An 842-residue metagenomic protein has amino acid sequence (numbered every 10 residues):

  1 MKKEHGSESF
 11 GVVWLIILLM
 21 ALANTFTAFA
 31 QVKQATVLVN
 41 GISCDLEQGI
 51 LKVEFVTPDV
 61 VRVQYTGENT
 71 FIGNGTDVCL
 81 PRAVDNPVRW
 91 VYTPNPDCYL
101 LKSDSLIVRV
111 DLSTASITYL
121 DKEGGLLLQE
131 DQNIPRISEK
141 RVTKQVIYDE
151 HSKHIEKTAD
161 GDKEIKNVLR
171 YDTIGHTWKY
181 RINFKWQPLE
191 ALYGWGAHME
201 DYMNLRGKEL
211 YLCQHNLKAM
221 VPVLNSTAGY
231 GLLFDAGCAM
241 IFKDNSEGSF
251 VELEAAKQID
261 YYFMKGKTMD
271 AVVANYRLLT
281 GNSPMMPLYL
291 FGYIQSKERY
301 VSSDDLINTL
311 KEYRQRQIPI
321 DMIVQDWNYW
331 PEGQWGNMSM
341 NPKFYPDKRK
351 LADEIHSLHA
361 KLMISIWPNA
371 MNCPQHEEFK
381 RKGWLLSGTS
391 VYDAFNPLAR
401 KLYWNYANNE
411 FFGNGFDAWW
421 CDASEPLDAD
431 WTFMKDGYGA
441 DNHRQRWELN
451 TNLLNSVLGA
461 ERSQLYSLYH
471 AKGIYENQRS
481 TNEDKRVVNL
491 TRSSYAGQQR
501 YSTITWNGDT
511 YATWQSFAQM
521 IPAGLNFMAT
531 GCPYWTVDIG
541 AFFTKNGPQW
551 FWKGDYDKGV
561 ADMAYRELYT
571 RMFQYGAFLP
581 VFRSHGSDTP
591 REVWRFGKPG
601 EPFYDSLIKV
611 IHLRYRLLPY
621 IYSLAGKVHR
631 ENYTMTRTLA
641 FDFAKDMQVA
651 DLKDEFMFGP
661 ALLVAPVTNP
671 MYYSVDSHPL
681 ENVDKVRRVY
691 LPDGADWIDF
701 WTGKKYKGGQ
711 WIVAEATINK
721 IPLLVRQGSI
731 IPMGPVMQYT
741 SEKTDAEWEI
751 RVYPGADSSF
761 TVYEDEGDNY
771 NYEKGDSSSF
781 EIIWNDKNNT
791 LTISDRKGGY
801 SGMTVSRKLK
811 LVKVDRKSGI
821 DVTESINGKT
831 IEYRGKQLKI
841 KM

Functional and structural regions predicted by a protein language model:
W14-T25: Bacterial N-terminal signal peptides
A28-A30: Boundary at the C-terminal end of the N-terminal hydrophobic targeting segment
V32-A35, V39, E54-Y99, I137-E139: A low-complexity, Ser/Thr/Gly/Pro-enriched, surface-exposed linker/loop concept that marks segments flanking
K52-D59, G73-R82, R109-E123, Y800-S818: Extended Gly/Ser/Thr-rich low-complexity repeat segments, especially those forming or decorating extracellular
V53, V63, L101, S105 (+2 more regions): Short, well-ordered beta-strand segments enriched in hydrophobic/aromatic residues
E68, V78, K122, Q129 (+3 more regions): Aromatic- and carboxylate-enriched substrate-binding clefts and catalytic-loop regions of carbohydrate-active enzymes
Y92-P287, K297-E298, S303, L310-Q315 (+3 more regions): Catalytic and substrate-binding clefts that recognize carbohydrates or anionic sugar/phosphate headgroups
E476-R479, D484-R486, S494-I504, F527-V537 (+3 more regions): Catalytic core of carbohydrate-active enzymes
